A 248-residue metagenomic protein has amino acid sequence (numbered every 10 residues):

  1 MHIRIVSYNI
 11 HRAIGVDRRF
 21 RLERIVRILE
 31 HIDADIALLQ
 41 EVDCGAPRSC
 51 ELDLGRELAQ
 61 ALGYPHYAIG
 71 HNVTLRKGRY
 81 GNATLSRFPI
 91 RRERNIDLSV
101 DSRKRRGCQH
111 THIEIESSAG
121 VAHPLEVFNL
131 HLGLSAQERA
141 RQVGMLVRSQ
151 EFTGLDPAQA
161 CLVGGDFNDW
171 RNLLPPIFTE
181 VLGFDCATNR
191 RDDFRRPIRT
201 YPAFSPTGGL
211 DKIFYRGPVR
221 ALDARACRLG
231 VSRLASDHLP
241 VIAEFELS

Functional and structural regions predicted by a protein language model:
M1-I36, C50, Q60-A61, P65-G70 (+1 more regions): Active-site regions of metal-assisted phosphoester/phosphodiester hydrolases, unifying DNase/endonuclease modules
L38-D43: A short beta-strand-loop structural module common to alpha/beta enzyme folds
C44-G45, L146: Short amphipathic alpha-helical "recognition" segments used for binding
G45-P47, D53-G55: Membrane-embedded segments
